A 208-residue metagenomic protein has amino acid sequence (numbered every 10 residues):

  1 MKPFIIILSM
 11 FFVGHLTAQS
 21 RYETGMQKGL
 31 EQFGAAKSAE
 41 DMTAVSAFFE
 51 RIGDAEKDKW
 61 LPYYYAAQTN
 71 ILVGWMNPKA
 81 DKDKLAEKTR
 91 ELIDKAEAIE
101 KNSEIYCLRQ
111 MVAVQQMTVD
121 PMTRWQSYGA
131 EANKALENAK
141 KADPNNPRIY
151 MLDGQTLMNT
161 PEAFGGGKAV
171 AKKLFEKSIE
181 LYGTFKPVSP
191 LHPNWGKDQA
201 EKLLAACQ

Functional and structural regions predicted by a protein language model:
M1-G25: Bacterial Sec-dependent N-terminal signal peptides
S20-E31, A55-M76, E100-D120, N145-P161 (+1 more regions): Amphipathic alpha-helical repeat scaffolds of TPR domains
G34-F48, A80-L92, W125-N133, K172-K177: Helix-turn-helix repeat elements of alpha-solenoid scaffolds
E91-K95, I99-A142: Alpha-helical adaptor scaffolds
R124-G129, L136-A139, P144-R148, Q155-G166: Outer-membrane beta-barrel transmembrane domain signature
G166-K173, K177-Q208: Terminal, low-structured helical/coil segments at or just beyond the last alpha-helical repeat
